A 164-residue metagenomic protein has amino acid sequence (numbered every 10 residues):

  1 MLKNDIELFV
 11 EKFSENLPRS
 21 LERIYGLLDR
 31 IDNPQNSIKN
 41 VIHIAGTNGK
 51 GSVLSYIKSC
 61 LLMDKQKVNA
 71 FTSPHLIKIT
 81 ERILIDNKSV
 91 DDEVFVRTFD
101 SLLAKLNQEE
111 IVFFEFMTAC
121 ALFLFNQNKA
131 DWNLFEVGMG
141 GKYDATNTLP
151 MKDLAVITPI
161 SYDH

Functional and structural regions predicted by a protein language model:
M1-G46, V53, S59-Q66, F71: Short functional linear segments
L21, L28-D29, P34-K39, M63-P150 (+1 more regions): ATP-dependent carboxylate-amine ligase catalytic core
N48, S161-D163: Short histidine/acidic/glycine/proline-rich micro-motifs that form metal- and phosphate-coordinating active-site loops
N48-V53, G140-Y143: Gly/Ser/Thr-rich beta-alpha loop segments that engage phosphate groups in nucleotides
L154-S161: Conserved beta-strand/loop subsegment of P-loop NTPase cores
